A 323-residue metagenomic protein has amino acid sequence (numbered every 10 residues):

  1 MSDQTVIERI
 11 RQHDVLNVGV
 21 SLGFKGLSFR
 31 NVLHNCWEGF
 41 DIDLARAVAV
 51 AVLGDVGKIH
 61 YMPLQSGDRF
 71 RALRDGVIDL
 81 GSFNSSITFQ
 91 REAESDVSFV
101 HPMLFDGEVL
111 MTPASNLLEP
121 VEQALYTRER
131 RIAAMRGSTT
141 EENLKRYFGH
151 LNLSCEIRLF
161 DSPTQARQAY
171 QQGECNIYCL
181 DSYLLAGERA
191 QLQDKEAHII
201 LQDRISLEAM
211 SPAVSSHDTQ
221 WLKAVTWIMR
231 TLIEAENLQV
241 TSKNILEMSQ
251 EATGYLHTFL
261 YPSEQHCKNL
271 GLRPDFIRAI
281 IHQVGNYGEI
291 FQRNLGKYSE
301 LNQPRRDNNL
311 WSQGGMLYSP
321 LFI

Functional and structural regions predicted by a protein language model:
M1, I7, V50-V52, A114-L118 (+5 more regions): Extended ligand-binding regions for polar small-molecule ligands
S2-N84, Q283, Y287, L310: Extracytoplasmic small-molecule ligand-binding "clamshell" domains of the periplasmic binding protein/Venus flytrap
V6, A45, D68-L73, P163-A169 (+2 more regions): Short, hydrophobic alpha-helical packing/hinge segments within bilobed ligand-binding/sensory domains
R11, A49-G54, I78, K145 (+4 more regions): Sec-exported extracytoplasmic/periplasmic mature domains
N17-G26, H34-V52, V109-D161, Q165: Bilobed "Venus flytrap"/periplasmic-binding protein-like clamshell domains and structurally analogous long
R46, V50, G54, K58-Y126 (+2 more regions): Acidic, polar ligand-binding/catalytic clefts
S95, L104, T140, F148-G149 (+4 more regions): Soluble extramembrane regions of membrane proteins in the secretory/endomembrane system
L260-I323: C-terminal functional modules
